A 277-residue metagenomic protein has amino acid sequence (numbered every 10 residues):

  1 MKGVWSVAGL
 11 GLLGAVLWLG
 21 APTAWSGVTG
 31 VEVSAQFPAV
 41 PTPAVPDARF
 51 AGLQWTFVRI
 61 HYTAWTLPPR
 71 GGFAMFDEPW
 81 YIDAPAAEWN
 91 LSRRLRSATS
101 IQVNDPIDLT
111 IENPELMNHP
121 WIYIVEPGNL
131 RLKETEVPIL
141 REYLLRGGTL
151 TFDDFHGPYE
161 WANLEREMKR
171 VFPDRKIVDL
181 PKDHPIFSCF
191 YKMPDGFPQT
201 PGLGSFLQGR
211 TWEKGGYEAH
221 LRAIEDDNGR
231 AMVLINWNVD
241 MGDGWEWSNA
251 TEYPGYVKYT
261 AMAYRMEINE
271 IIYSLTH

Functional and structural regions predicted by a protein language model:
M1-V4: Positively charged n-region of N-terminal signal peptides that target proteins for export
A8-T23: Bacterial N-terminal signal peptides
W25-W121, P127-G128, D240-H277: Aromatic-Pro/Gly-enriched surface loop or interdomain linker that acts as a lid/target-recognition segment
S34-P41, W65, P69, E160-A250 (+2 more regions): An acidic, glycine-rich "communication" segment
F57, L116, W121-W161: Short alpha-beta junction capping motif
A86-N90, R94, T135, I139 (+5 more regions): Extracytoplasmic/secreted proteins, especially bacterial periplasmic and envelope-associated proteins
T99, G148, V171-R175, S274: A generic secondary-structure signal for well-formed alpha-helical elements
I101-I111, F152-F155, R175-D183: Surface-exposed patches in mature extracellular/periplasmic domains of secreted proteins
